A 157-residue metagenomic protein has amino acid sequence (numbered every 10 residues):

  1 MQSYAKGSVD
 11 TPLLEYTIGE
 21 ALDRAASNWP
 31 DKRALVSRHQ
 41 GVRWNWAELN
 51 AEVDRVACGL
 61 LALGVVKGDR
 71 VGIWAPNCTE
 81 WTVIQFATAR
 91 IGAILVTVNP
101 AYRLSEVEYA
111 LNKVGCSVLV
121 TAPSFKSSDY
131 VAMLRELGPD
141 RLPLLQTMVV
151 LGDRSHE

Functional and structural regions predicted by a protein language model:
M1-Y16: Flexible, non-catalytic linker and terminal segments flanking ANL/adenylate-forming cores
Y4-A5, R38-Q40, G115: Short, histidine-centered active-site or binding-site loop motifs used for metal coordination, general acid-base
L14, A34-F86, R103-E108: Conserved AMP-binding/adenylate-forming core of the ANL superfamily
A21-N45, V150-H156: AMP-dependent adenylate-forming
L22, I84, L134: Aromatic/hydrophobic pocket-lining residues that form π-stacking "cages" and hydrophobic walls in ligand
A25-A26, T88, L111: A generic structural signal for well-ordered alpha-helical segments
L63, I91-E157: Structural core segment of the AMP-binding/adenylate-forming
